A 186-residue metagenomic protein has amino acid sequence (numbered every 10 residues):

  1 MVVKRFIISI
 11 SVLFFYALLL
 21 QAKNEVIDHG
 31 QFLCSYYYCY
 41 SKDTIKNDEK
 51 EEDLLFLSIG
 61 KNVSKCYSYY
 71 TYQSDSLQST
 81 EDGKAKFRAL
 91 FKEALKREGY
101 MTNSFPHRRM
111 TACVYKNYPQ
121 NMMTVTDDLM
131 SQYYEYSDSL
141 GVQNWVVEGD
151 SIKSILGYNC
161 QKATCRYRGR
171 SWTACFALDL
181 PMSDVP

Functional and structural regions predicted by a protein language model:
M1-H29: Bacterial Sec-dependent N-terminal signal peptides
R5, Y16, A89-F91, L178 (+1 more regions): Short, intrinsically disordered/low-complexity patches at protein termini and at juxtamembrane boundaries
I7-S9, T44-K46, Q161-A163: Short, well-ordered helical secondary-structure segments
A22-N144, D150-I152, N159, T173: Extracellular or lumenal secretory-pathway regions
I155-L156, Y167: Structural motif
Q161-P186: Gly/Pro-enriched, hydrophobic low-complexity segments that function as extracytoplasmic propeptides/linkers
